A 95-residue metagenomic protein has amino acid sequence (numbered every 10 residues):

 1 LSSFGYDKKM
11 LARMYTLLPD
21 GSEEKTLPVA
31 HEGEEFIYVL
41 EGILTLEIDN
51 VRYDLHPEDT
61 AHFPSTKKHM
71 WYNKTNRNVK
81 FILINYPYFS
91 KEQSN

Functional and structural regions predicted by a protein language model:
L1-T26, E34, I84-N85: A short glycine-rich, His/Asp/Glu-containing loop-to-beta-strand
S2, P28-V29, F36, R52-Y53 (+1 more regions): Short secondary-structure boundary/capping segments
M14, I48-N50, N73, L83: Residue-level recognition of conserved beta-strand positions in structured domain cores
E24-A30, Y72-K74, Q93: Short histidine-centered beta-strand/loop micro-motifs that create catalytic or ligand/metal-coordination sites
H31, H62, H69: Histidine-centered active-site/metal-ligand motif
E32-D49, E58: Glycine- and acidic-residue-biased ligand/ion/polar-headgroup-sensing regions
D49-S65: Short acidic-glycine-tyrosine-enriched beta hairpin
H56, S65-K91: Ligand-binding loop in jelly-roll beta-barrel domains
